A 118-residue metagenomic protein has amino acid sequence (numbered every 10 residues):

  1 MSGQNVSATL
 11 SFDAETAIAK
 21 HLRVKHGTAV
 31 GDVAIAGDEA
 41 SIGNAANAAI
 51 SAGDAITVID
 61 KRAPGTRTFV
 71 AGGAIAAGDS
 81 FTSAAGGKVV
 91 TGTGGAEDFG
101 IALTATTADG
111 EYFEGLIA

Functional and structural regions predicted by a protein language model:
M1-A118: Surface-exposed, low-hydrophobicity beta-strand/loop segments enriched in small/polar/acidic residues
